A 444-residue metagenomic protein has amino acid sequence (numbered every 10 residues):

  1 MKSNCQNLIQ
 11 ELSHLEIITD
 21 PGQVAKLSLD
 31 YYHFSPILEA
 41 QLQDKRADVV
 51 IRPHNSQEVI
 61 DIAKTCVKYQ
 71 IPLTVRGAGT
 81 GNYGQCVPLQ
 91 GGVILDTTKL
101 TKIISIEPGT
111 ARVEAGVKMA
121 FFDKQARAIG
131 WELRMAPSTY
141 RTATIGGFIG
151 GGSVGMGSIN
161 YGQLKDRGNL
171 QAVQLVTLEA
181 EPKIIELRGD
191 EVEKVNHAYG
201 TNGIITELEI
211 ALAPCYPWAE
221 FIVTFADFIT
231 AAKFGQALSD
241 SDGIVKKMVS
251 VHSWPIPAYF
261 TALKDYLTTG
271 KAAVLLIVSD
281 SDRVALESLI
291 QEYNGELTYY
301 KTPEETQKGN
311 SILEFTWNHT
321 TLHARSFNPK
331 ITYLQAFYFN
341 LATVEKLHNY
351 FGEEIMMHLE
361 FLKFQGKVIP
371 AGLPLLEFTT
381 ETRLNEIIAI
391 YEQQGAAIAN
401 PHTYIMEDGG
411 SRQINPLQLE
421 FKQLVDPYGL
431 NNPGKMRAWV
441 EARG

Functional and structural regions predicted by a protein language model:
M1-I60, K64, T80-G109, I256-L263 (+2 more regions): N-terminal flexible segment immediately upstream of the FAD-binding catalytic core in FAD-dependent oxidoreductases
L8, C66, F234-D240, D282-G295 (+2 more regions): Short amphipathic alpha-helices in soluble, non-transmembrane regions that often serve as interface/regulatory elements
I17-P21, R52-P53, L73-G77, L95-T97 (+10 more regions): General beta-strand structural signal in soluble alpha/beta enzymes
A78, L89-G92, T98, Y293-G444: Conserved glycine-rich FAD pyrophosphate-binding loop
I104, G109, A115, M119-A120 (+1 more regions): FAD-binding subdomain of flavoenzyme oxidoreductases
F225-D227, I244-K246, P255-Y299: A conserved active-site cap/scaffold subdomain adjacent to cofactor or substrate pockets
D227-T230, I277-V284, F339-L341, L376-E381: Helix N-cap motif at beta-to-alpha junctions
F234-Q236, D240-A262, T298-E314: Glycine-rich, acidic
